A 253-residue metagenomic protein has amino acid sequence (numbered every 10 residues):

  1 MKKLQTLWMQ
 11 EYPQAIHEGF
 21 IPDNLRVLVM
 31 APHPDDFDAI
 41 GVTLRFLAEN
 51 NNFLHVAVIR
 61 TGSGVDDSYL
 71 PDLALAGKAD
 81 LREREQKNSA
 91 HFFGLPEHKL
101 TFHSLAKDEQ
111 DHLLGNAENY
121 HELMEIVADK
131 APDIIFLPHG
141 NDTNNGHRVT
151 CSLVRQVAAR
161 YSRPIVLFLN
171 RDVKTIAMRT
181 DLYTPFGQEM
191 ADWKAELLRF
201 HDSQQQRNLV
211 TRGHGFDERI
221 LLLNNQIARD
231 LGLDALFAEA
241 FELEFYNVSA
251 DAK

Functional and structural regions predicted by a protein language model:
M1-I165, E196, V248-D251: Active-site beta-strand->loop->alpha-helix modules in alpha/beta enzyme cores, enriched in Gly/His/Asp(Glu)
M1-P22, E85, H91-H98, Q110 (+2 more regions): The feature marks non-catalytic terminal segments
